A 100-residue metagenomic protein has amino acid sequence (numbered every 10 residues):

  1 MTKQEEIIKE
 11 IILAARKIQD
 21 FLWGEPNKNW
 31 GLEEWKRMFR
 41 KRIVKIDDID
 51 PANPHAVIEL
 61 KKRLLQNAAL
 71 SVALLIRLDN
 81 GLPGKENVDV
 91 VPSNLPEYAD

Functional and structural regions predicted by a protein language model:
M1-D100: Flexible "arm" and connector segments at domain edges
